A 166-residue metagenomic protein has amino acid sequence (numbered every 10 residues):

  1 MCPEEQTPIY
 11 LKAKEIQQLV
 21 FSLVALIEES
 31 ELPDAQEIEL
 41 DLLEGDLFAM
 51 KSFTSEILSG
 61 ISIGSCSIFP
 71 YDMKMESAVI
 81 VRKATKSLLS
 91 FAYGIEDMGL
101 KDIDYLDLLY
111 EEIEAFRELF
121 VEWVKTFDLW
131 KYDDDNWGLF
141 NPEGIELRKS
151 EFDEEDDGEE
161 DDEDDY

Functional and structural regions predicted by a protein language model:
M1-Y166: Amphipathic alpha-helical assembly/interaction segments
